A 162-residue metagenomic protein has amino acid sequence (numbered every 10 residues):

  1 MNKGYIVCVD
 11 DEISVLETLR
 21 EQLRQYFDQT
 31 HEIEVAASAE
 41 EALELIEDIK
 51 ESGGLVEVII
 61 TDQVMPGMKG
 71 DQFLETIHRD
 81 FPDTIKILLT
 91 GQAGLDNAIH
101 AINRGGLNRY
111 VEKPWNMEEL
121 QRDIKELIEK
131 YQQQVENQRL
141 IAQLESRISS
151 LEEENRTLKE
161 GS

Functional and structural regions predicted by a protein language model:
V7-C8, I60-D62: Active-site T/S-Asp motif of two-component receiver
C8, I13-S38: Two-component/phosphorelay signaling modules centered on CheY-like receiver
R20, V35-V58: Acidic, metal-coordinating helix/loop segments flanking the phosphotransfer/catalytic sites of two-component signaling
M65: Receiver (REC) domain active-site loop signature in two-component systems and cognate sites in sensor histidine kinases
L89-T90: Hydrophobic/aromatic residues positioned on beta-strands within the core alpha/beta folds
P114-I124, I128: C-terminal output helix
K130-S162: CheY-like receiver
